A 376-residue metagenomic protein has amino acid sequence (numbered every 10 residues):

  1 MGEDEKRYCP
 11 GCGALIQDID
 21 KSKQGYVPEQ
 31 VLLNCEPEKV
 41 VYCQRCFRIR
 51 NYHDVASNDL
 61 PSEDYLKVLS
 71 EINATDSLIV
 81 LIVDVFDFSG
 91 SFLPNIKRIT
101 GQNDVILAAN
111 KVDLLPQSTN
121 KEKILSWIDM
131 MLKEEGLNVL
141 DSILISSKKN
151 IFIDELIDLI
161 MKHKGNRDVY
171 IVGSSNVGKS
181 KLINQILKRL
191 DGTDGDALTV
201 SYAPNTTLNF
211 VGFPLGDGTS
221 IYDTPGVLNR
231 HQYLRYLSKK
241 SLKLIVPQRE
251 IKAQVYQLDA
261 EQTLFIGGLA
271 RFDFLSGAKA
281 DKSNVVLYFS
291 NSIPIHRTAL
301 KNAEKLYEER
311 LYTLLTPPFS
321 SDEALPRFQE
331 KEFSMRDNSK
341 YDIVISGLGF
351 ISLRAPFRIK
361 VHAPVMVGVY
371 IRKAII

Functional and structural regions predicted by a protein language model:
G2-R7, G11-I79, N103-I106, V112 (+2 more regions): Helix-rich effector regions associated with P-loop NTPase G domains
V80, V85, F92, L107: Core catalytic machinery and nucleic-acid-binding channels of phosphodiester-processing enzymes
V85-S89, D113-P116: Short acidic, S/G/P-rich loop/turn micro-motifs used as interaction or catalytic elements
G90-L93, Q117-E122, H231-L234: Conserved ATPase-coupling elements of RecA-like P-loop NTPase cores
S91-D104: Histidine-anchored nucleotide/phosphate-binding helix
I106, L114-V177, K188-R189, G195-V200: Canonical P-loop GTPase G-domain recognition
S180: Hydrophobic alpha-helical positions that pack around
